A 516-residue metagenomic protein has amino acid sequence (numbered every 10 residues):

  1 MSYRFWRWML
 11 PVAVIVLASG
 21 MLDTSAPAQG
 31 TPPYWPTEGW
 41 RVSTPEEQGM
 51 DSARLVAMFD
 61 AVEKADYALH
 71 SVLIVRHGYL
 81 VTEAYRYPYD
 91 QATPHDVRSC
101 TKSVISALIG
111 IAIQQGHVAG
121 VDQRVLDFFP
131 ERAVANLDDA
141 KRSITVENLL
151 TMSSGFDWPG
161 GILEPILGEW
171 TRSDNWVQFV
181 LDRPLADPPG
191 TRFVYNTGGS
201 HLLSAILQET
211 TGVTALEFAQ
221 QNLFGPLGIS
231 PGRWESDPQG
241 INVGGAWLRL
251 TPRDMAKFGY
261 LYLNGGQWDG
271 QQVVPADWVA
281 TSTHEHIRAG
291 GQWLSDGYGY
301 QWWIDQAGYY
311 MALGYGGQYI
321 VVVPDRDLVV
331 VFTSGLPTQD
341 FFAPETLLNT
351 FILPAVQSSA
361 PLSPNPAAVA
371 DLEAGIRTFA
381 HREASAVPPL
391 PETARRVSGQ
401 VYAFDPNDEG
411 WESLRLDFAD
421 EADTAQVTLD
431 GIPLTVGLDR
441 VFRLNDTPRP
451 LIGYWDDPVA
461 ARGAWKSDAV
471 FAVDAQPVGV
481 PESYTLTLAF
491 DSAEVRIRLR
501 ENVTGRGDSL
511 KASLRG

Functional and structural regions predicted by a protein language model:
D51, V56, G78, H95-V121 (+3 more regions): Active-site SXXK
F59-D90, D327-V330: A short, well-structured edge-of-sheet supersecondary motif
Q91, G160-L248: Catalytic-site signature segments of enzymes, centered on catalytic residues
Q115-F156, D182, V213-L250: Active-site helix/loop module of the DD-peptidase/beta-lactamase fold, centered on the serine-lysine SxxK catalytic
G199-I206, G244-Q267, Q318-G335: Active-site-proximal alpha-helical segments within enzyme catalytic domains
P231, V279-V330: Active-site Gly/Thr loop motif
G314-S385: Structured C-terminal helix/loop/strand segments within mature extracytoplasmic catalytic/sensor domains
N365-G516: Peripheral terminal and inter-domain segments
